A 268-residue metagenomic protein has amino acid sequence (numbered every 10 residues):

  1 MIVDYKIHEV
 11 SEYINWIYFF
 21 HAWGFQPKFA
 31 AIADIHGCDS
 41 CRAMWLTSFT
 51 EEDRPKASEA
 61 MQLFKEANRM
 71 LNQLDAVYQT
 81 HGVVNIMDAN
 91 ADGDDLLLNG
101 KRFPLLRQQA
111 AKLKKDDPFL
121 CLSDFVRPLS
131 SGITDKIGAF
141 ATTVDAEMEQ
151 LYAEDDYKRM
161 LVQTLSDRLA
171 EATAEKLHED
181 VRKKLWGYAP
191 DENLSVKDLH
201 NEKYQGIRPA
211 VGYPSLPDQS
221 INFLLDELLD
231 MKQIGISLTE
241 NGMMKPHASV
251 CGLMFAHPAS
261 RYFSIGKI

Functional and structural regions predicted by a protein language model:
M1-M160, T164, L185, E240: Active-site loops and adjacent core secondary-structure elements that bind or stabilize anionic groups
H81-D95, N99, E175, E179-I268: Compositionally biased, low-complexity/repeat regions
K158-D180: C-terminal substrate/ligand-recognition segments
